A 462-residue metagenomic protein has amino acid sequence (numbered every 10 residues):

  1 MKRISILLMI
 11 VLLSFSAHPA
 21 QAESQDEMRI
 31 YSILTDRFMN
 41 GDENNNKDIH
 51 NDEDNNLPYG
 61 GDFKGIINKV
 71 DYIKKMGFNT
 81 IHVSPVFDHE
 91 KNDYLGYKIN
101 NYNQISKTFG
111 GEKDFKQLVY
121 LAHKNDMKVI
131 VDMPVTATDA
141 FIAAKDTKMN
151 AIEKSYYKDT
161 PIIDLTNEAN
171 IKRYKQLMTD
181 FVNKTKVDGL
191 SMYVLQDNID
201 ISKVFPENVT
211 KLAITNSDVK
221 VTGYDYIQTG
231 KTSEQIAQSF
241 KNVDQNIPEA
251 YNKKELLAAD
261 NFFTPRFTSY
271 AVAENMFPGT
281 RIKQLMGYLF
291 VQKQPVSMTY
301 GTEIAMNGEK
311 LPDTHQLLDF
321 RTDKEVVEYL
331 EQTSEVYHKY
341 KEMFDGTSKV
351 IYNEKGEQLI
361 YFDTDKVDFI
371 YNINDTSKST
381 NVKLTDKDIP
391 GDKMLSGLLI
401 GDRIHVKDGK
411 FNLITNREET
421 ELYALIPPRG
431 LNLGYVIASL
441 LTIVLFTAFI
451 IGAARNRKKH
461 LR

Functional and structural regions predicted by a protein language model:
H18-T108, E112-L121, N125-M127, D188-Q196: N-terminal structural segment of carbohydrate-active enzymes
D26, N92-S106, V135-T160, D225-I227: Aromatic- and acidic-residue-enriched segments that line the glycan-binding/catalytic groove of carbohydrate-active
N51-F63, K98-G111, K158-I171, K186-Q196 (+3 more regions): The substrate-binding groove and active-site-proximal loops of carbohydrate-active enzymes, especially glycoside
T179, N183, D188-A259, V272-G279 (+2 more regions): Active-site-proximal helices and loops of the catalytic beta/alpha 8
N307, T314-F369, D375, D402-R403: Glycan-recognition and catalytic regions of carbohydrate-active enzymes
Q316, T376-D392, K459-H460: Surface-exposed beta-strand/loop patches in extracellular or lumenal glycoproteins
V406-L441: C-terminal beta-strand-rich structural cap/linker in extracellular carbohydrate-active enzymes
P427-R462: C-terminal single-pass membrane-anchor helix
